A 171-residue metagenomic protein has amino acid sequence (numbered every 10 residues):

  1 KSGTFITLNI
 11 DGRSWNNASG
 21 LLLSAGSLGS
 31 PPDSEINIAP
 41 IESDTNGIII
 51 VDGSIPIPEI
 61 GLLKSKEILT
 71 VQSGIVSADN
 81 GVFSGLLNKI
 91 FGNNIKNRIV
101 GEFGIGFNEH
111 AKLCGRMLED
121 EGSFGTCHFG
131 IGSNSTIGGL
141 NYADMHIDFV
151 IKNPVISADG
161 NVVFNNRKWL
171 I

Functional and structural regions predicted by a protein language model:
K1-Q72, A78-G81, G92, S157-I171: Active-site bordering "gate/hinge" segments that shape substrate access to catalytic or cofactor-binding pockets
F5, N46-I48, V100-E102, T126-H128 (+1 more regions): A residue-level signal for beta-strand positions that form part of recognition/binding surfaces within mature
N37-P40, K89, E109-E119, A143-I147 (+1 more regions): Noncatalytic linker/hinge segments flanking ATPase motor cores
P40-S43, I60-L63, K96-N97, E119-S123 (+1 more regions): Solvent-exposed alpha-helices and their adjacent loops that cap or buttress functional pockets in soluble metabolic
A78-L140: Dual-mode signal for accessory low-complexity, basic/Gly-rich regions
C127-I171: Intrinsically disordered terminal and processing segments
